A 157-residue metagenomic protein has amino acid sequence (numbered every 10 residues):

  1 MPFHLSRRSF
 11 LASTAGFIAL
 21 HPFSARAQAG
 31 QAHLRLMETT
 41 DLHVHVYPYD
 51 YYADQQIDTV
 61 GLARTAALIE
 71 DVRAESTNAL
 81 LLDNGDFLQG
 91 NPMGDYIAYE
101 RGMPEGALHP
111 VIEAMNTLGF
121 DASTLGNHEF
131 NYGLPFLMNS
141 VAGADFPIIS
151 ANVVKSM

Functional and structural regions predicted by a protein language model:
P2-L5, S9-A12, F17, P22-M157: Acidic, metal/ion-coordinating pockets
